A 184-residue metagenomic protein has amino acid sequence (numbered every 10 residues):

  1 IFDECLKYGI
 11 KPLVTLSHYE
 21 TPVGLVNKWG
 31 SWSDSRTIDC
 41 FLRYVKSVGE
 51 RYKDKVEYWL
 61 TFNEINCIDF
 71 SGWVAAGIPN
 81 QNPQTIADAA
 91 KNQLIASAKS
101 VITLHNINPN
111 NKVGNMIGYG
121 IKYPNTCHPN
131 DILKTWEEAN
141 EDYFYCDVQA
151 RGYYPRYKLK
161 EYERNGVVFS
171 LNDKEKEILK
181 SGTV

Functional and structural regions predicted by a protein language model:
F2-V184: Active-site region of glycoside hydrolase catalytic domains
